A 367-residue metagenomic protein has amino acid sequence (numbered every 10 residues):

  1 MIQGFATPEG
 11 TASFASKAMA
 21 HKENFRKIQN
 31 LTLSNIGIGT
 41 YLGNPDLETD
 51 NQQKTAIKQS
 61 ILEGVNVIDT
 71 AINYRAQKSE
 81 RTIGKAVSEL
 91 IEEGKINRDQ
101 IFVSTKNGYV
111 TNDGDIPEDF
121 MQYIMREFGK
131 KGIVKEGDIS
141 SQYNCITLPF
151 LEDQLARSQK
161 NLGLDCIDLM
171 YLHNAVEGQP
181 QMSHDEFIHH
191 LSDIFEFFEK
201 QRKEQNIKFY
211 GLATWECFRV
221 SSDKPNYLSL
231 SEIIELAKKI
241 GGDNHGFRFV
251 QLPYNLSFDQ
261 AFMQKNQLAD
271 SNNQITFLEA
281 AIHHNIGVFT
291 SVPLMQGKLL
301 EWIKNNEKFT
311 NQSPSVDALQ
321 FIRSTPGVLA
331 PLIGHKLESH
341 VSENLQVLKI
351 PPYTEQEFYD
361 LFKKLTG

Functional and structural regions predicted by a protein language model:
M1-R126, D165, M182-D185, H189 (+3 more regions): N-terminal binding-site loop/beta-alpha segment at the start of enzyme catalytic domains that lines or forms
I2-N24, P149, A156, H173-G367: Beta/alpha (TIM)-barrel catalytic core signal, keyed to glycine-rich beta->alpha loops juxtaposed to Asp/Glu that bind
N35, V67, C166-L169, F209 (+2 more regions): Residues at the N-termini of beta-strands
I38, I101-V103, S158, I167 (+2 more regions): Structural signal for hydrophobic
G39-Q52, E136-E152, P180-D185, K304-Q312: Active-site mouth loops of central-metabolism enzymes
D115-P149, V316: Active-site-adjacent "subsite" loops/lids of carbohydrate-active enzymes
V134-D138, C145, Q159, Y171 (+1 more regions): Catalytic cores of glycan-processing enzymes that make or break glycosidic bonds
N144, F150, R157-K160, L164-D165 (+1 more regions): Fungal eukaryote-biased detector of long internal structured cores
